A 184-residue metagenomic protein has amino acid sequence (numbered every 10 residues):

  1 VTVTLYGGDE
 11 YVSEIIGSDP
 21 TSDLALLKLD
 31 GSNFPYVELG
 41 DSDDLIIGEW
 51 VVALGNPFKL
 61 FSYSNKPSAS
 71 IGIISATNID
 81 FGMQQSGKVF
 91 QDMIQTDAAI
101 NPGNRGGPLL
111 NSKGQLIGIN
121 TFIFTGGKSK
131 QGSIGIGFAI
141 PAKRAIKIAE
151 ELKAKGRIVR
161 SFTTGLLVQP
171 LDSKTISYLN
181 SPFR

Functional and structural regions predicted by a protein language model:
V1-F183: Serine-dependent protease modules
